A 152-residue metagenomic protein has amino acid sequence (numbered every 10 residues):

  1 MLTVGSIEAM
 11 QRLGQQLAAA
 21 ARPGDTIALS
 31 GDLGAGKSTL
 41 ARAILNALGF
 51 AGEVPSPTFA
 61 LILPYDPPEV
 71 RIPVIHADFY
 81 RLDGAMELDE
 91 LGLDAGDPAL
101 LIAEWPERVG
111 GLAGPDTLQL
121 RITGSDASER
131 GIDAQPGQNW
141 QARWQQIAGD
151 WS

Functional and structural regions predicted by a protein language model:
M1-Q16: N-terminal pre-Walker A segment at the start of P-loop NTPase domains
L17-G24: Phosphate-binding P-loop
I27-L29: Hydrophobic anchor at the beta1->P-loop junction of P-loop NTPases
D32: P-loop (Walker A) phosphate-binding loop of NTP-binding proteins
K37: Conserved lysine of the Walker
T58, P64-E107: Conserved nucleotide-sensing/catalytic segment adjacent to the nucleotide-binding pocket in NTP-handling enzymes
A85, L91-S152: Short phosphate-coordinating micro-motif centered on Lys-Gly-acidic
